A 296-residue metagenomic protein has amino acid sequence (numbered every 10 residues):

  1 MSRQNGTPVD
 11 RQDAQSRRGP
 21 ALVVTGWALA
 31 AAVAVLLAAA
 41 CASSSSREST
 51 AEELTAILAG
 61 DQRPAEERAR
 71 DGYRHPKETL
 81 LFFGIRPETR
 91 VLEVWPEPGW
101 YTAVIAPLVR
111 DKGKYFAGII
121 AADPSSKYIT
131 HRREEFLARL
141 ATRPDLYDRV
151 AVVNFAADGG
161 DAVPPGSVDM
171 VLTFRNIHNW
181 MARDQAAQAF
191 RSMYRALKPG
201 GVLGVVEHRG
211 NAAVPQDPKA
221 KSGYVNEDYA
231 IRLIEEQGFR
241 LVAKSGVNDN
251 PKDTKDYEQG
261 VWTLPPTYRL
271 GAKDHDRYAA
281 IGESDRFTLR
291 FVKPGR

Functional and structural regions predicted by a protein language model:
A38-A40: C-terminal motif of bacterial Sec signal peptides marking the signal peptidase cleavage site
L54-F82, R86: Class I SAM-dependent methyltransferase Rossmann-like catalytic core, especially the SAM/SAH-binding loop
E88-E97: Conserved class I S-adenosyl-L-methionine
D161-V171: A short acidic, Gly/Pro-enriched loop at the edge of an enzyme's catalytic core that lines a small-molecule cofactor
D169-D184: A short SAM/SAH-binding and catalytic strip from SAM-dependent methyltransferases
A186-P199: A short glycine-rich, Lys/Arg-flanked "PGG" loop and its adjoining helix->strand segment in the class I
G200-H208: Conserved beta-strand signature within the Rossmann-like core of class I S-adenosyl-L-methionine
Y278, G282-R296: C-terminal lobe and adjacent flexible extensions of AdoMet/dcAdoMet transferase-like proteins
